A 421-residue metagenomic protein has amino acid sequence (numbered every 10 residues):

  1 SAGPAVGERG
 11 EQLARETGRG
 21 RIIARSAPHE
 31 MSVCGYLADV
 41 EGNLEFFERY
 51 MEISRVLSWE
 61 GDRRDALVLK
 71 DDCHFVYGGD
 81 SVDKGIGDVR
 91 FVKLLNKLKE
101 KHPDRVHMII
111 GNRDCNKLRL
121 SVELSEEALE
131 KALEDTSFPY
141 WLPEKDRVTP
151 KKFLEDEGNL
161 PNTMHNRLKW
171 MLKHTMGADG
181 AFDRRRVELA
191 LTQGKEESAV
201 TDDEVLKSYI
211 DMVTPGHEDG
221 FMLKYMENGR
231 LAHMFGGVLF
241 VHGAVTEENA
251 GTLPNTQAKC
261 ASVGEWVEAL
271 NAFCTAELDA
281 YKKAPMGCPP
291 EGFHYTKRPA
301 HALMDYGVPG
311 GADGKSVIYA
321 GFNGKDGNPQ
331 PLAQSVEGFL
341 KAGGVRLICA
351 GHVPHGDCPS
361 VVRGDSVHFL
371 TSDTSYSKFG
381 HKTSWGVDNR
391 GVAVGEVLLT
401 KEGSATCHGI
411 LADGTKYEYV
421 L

Functional and structural regions predicted by a protein language model:
G3-L421: Feature recognizes metal-dependent phosphohydrolase scaffolds
